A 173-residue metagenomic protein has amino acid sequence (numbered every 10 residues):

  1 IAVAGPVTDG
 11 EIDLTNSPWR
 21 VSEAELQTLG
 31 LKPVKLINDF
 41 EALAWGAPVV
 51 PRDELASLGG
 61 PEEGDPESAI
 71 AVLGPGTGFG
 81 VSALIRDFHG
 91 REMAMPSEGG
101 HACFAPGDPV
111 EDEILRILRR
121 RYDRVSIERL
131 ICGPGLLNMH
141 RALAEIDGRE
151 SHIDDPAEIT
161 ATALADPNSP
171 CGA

Functional and structural regions predicted by a protein language model:
I1-I37, E41-E54, V72: Short beta-strand-loop/turn "lid" adjacent to the catalytic site in phosphate-handling enzymes
P6-T8, G78-S82, N138: Short, acidic Gly/Pro/Ser/Thr-rich loop/turn segments
V21, P109, E113, I131-P134 (+1 more regions): Conserved active-site and cofactor/substrate-binding residues in soluble primary-metabolism enzymes
A24, T28, A42, F79 (+3 more regions): Residues on a specific face of well-ordered alpha-helices
A24-P33, S97, L118-R120, N138 (+1 more regions): Short acidic/glycine-rich loops and adjacent helix/strand connectors that line catalytic pockets where negatively
K35-G64, D154-A173: ATP-dependent carbohydrate kinase catalytic cores
G59-E128: Glycine-rich phosphate-binding loop of actin/hexokinase-like ATP-binding domains
R121-A173: A mobile "lid/hinge" subdomain adjacent to the ATP/sugar-phosphate binding pocket shared across diverse ATP-dependent
